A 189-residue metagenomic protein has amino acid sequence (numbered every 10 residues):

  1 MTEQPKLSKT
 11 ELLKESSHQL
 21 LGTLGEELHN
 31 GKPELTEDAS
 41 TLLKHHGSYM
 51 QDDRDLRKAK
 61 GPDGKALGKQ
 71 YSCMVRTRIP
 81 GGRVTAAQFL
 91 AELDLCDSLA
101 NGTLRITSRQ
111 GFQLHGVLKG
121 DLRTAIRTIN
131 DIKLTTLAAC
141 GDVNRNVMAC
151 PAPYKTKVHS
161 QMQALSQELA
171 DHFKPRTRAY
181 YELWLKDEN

Functional and structural regions predicted by a protein language model:
M1-L24: Intrinsically disordered, low-structural-confidence terminal and linker regions
K6-K9, K14, K32, K44 (+8 more regions): Context-gated lysine
H18, H29, H45-H46, H115 (+2 more regions): Histidine (H) residue identity feature
L24-E37, L42-R83, R145-P153: Short glycine-/aliphatic-rich beta-strand segments at the starts of folded cytosolic domains
S72-N189: Small-residue-enriched alpha-helical segments and adjacent helix-cap loops that form tight helix-helix packing
